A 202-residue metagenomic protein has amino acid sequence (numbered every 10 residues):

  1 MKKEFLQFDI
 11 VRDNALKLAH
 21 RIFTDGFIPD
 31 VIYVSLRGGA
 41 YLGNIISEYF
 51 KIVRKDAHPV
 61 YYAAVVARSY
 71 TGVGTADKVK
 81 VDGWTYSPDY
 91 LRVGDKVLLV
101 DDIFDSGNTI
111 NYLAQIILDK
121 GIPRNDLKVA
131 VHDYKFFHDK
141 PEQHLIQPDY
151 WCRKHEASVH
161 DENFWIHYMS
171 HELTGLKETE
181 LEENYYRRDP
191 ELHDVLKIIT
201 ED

Functional and structural regions predicted by a protein language model:
M1-I28: Active-site-facing substrate-recognition patch
T24-G26, F50-A57, Y86-Y90, L118-R124: Alpha-helix termini
D25, Q115-D202: PRPP-dependent phosphoribosyltransferase catalytic core
F27-L36: Short glycine-rich phosphate-binding loop at a beta-alpha junction
K55-V97, D105-Q115: Short, glycine/charge-rich flexible loops or terminal/linker lids adjacent to PRPP-binding catalytic cores
A64, L99, V129-V131: Structural beta-sheet core signal
